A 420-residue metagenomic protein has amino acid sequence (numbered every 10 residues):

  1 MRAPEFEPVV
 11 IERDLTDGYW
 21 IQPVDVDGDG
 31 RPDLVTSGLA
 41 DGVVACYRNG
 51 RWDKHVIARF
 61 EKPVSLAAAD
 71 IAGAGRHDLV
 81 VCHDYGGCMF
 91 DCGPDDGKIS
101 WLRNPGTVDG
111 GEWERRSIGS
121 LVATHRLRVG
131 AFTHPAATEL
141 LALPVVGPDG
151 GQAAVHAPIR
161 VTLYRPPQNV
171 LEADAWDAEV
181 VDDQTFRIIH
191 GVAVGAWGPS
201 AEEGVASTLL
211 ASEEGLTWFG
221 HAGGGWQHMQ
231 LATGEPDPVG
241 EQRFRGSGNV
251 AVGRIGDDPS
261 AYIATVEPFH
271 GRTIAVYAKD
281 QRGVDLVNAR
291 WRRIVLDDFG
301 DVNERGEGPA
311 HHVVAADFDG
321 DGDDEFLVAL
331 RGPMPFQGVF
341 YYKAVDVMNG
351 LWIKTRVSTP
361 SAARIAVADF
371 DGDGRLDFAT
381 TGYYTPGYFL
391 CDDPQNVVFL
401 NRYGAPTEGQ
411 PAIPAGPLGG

Functional and structural regions predicted by a protein language model:
M1-G420: Beta-propeller-forming repeat regions
